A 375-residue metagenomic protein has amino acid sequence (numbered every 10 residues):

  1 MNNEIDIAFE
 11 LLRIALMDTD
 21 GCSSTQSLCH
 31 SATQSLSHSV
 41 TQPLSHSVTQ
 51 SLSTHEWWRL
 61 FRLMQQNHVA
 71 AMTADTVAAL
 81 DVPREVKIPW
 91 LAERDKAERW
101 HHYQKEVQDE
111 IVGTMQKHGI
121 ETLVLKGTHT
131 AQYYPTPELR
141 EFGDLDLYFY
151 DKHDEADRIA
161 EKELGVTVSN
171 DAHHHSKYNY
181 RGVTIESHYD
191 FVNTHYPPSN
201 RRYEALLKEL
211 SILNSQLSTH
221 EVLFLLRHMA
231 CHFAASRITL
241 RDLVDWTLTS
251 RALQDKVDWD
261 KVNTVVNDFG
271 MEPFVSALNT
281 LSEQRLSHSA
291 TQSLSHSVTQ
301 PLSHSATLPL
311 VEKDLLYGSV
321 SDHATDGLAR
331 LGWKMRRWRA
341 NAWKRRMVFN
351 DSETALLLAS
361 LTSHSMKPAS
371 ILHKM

Functional and structural regions predicted by a protein language model:
M1-T25, T49-G143, F149-A290, P301-M375: Conserved NTP-donor binding/palm subdomain of two-metal-ion nucleotidyltransferases/polymerases, i.e., the charged
Q26-S47, H288, Q292-H304: Intrinsically disordered, low-complexity repeat regions of secreted/extracellular protein precursors
